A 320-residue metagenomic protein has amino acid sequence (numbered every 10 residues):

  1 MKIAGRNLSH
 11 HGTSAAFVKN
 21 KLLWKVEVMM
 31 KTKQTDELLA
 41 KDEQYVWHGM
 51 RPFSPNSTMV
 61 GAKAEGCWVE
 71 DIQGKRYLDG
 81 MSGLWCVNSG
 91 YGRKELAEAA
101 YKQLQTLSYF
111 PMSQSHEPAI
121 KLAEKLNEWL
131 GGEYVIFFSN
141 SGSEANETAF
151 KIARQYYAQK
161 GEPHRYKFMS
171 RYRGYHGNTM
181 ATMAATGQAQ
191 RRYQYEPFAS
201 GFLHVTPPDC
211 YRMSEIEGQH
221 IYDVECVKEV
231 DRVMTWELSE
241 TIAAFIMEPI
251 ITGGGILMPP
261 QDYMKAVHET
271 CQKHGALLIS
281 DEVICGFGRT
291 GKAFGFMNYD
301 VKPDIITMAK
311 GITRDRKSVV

Functional and structural regions predicted by a protein language model:
A16-M29: Short, Lys/Arg-enriched N-terminal segments with co-localized hydrophobic residues within the first ~10-30 amino acids
M30-E65, S113, C226: Active-site-adjacent loop/helix segments that line or gate small-molecule/cofactor pockets in enzymes
T32, R76-P163, M169, G177: Glycine-rich loop-to-alpha-helix module at the N-terminal edge of alpha/beta enzyme cores
T58-D79: Active-site and channel-lining beta-strand-loop segments that bind or position nucleotide-derived/phosphorylated
R173-I250: PLP-dependent aminotransferase-class I/II
L257-G291: Catalytic PLP-binding core of fold-type I/II PLP enzymes
G295-K310: Conserved active-site segment immediately N-terminal to the catalytic lysine that forms the internal aldimine
V319-V320: Conserved small/polar residues in nucleotide/adenosyl-binding loops
